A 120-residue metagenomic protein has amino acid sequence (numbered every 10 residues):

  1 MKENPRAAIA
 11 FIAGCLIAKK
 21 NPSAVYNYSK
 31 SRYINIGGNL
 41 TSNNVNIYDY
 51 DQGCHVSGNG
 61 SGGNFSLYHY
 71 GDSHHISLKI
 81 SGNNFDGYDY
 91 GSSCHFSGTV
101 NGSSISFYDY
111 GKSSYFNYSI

Functional and structural regions predicted by a protein language model:
E3-I120: Repetitive, compositionally biased segments used for assembly/scaffolding
